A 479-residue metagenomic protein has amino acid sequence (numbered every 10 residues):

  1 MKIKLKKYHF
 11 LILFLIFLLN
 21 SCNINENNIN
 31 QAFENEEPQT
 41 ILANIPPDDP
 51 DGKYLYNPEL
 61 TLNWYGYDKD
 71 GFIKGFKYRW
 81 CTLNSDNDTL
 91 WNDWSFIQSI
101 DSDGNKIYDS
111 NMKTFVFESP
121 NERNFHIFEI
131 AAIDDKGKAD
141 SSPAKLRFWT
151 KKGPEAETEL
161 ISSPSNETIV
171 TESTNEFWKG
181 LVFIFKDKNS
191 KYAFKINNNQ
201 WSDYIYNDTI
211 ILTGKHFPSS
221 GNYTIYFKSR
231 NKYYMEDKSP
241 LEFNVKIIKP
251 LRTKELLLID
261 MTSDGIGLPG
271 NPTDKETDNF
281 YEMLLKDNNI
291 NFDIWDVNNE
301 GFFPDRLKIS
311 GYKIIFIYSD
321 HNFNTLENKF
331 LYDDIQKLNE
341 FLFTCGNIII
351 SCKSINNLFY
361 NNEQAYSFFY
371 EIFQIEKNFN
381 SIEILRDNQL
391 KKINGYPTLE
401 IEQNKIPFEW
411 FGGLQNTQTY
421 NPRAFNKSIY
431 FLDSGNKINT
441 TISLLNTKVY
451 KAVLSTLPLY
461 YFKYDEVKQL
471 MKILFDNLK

Functional and structural regions predicted by a protein language model:
K2-F10: Bacterial N-terminal signal peptides that target proteins for export
L18-S21: C-terminal motif of bacterial Sec signal peptides marking the signal peptidase cleavage site
N23-E26, F373-I375, G435-K479: Extracellular ligand-binding/catalytic regions of CAZymes and related secreted enzymes and adhesion modules
N23-T253: Low-complexity, disordered linker/stalk regions enriched in Pro/Thr/Ser/Gly
E176-W178, K188, S220-N222, F227-I314 (+1 more regions): Aromatic-Pro/Gly-enriched surface loop or interdomain linker that acts as a lid/target-recognition segment
G270-Y366: Helical hinge/lid and interdomain linker segments adjacent to catalytic or ligand-binding clefts that mediate domain
F323-L414, N426-Y430, L470: A glycine-rich, often tryptophan-bearing local segment used as a flexible ligand/cofactor-contacting loop or short
Y420-T440: Short, Gly/Ser/Thr-enriched beta-strand-loop segments that form substrate-interacting elements of hydrolase/peptidase
